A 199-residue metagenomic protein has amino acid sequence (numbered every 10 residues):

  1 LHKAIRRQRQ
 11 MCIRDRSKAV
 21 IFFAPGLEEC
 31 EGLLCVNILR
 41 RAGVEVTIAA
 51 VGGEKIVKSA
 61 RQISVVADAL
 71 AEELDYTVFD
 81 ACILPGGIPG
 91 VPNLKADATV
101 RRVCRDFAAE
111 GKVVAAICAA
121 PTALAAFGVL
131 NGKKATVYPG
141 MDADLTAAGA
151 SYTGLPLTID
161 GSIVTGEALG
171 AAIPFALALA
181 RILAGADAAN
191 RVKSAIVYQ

Functional and structural regions predicted by a protein language model:
L1-I13: Single conserved hydrophobic/aromatic residue that forms the stacking wall/gate of nucleotide- or nucleobase-binding
C12, I117-C118: Short, thiol/selenol-centered motifs that function as redox-active sites or metal-ligating centers
R14-E110, A123-A126, G132, D144-G154 (+1 more regions): Extended, subdomain-level signal for the structured scaffold at the beginning of enzyme domains
A135: Anionic-ligand binding patches
I159: Cytochrome P450 catalytic-domain "roof"
